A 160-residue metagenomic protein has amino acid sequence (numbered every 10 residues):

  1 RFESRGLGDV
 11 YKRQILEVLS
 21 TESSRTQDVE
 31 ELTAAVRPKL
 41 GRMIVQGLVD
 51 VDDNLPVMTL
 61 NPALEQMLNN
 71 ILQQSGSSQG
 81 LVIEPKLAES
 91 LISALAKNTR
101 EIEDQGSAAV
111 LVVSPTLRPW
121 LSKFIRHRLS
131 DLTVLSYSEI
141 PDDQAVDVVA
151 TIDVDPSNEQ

Functional and structural regions predicted by a protein language model:
R1-L7, Y11: Single conserved hydrophobic/aromatic residue that forms the stacking wall/gate of nucleotide- or nucleobase-binding
R5, L16-Q160: Extended, low-charge hydrophobic alpha-helical regions
